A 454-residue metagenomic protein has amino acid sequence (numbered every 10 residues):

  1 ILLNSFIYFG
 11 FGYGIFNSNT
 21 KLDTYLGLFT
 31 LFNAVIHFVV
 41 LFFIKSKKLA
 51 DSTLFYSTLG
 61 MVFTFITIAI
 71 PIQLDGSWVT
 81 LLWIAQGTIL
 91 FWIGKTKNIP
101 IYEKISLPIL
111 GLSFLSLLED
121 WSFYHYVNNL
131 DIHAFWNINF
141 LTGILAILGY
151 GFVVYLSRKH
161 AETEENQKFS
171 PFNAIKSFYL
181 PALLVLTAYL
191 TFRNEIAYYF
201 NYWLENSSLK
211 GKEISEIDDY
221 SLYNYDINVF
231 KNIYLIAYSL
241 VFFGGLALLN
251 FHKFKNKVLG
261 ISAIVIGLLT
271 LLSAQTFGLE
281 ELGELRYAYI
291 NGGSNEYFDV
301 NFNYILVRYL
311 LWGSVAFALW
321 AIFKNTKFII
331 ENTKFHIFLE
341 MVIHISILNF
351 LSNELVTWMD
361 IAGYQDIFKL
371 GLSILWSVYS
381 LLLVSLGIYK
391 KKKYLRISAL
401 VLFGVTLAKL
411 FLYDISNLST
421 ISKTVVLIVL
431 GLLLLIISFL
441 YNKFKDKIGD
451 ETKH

Functional and structural regions predicted by a protein language model:
I1-H454: Alpha-helical transmembrane segments of multi-pass membrane proteins
